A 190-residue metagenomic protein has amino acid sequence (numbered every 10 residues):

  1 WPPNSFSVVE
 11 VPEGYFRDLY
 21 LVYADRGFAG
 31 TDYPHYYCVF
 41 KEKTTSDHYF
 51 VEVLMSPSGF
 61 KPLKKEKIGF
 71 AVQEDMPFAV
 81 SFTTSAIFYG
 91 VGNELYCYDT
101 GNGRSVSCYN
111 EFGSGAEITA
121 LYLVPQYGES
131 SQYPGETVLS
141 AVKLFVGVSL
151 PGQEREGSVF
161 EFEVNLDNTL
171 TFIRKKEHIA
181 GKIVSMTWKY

Functional and structural regions predicted by a protein language model:
W1-E42, V51: Solenoidal tandem-repeat scaffolds enriched in leucines and small polar residues
W1-N4, L54-S58, T100-G103, V164-D167: Short loop/turn segments that connect beta-strands within beta-propeller blades
P3-P12, G59-A71, R104-G113, T171-E177: A short beta-strand motif characteristic of beta-propeller blades
E13-A29, F70-T83, S114-G135, A180-Y190: Repeated scaffold domains used in trafficking and secretory/extracellular systems, primarily beta-propellers
Y33-P34, T84-S85, A141-V142: Short coil/turn segments that connect the beta-strands within blades of beta-propeller domains
C38-E42, V91-G92, V146-L150: Recurrent small/Gly-Pro-centered beta-turn motifs in extracellular repeat architectures
T44-V53, N93-Y98, G152-E161: Structural motif
E154-Y190: Blade-level signature of beta-propeller repeat domains, shared across WD40, Kelch, NHL, RCC1 and BNR/Asp-box propellers
